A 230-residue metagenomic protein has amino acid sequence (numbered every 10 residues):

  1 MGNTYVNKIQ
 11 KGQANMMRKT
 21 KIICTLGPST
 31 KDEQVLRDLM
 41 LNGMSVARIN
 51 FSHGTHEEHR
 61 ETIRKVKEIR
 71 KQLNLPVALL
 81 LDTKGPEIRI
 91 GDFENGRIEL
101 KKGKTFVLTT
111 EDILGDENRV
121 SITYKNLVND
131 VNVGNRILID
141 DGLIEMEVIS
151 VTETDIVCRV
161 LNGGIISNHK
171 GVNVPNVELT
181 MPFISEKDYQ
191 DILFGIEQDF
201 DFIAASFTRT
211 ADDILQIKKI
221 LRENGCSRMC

Functional and structural regions predicted by a protein language model:
T4-C230: Non-catalytic helical/linker scaffolds that mediate oligomerization, partner binding, and domain coupling around large
